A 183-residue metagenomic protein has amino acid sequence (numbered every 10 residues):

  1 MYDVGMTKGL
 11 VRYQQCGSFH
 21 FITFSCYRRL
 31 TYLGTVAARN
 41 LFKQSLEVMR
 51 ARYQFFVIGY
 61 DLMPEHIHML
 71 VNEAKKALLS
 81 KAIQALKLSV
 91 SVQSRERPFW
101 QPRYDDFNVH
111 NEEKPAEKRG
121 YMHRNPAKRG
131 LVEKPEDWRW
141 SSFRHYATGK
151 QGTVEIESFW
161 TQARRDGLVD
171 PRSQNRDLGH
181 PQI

Functional and structural regions predicted by a protein language model:
M1-I183: Short catalytic/metal-binding and nucleic-acid-binding patches
